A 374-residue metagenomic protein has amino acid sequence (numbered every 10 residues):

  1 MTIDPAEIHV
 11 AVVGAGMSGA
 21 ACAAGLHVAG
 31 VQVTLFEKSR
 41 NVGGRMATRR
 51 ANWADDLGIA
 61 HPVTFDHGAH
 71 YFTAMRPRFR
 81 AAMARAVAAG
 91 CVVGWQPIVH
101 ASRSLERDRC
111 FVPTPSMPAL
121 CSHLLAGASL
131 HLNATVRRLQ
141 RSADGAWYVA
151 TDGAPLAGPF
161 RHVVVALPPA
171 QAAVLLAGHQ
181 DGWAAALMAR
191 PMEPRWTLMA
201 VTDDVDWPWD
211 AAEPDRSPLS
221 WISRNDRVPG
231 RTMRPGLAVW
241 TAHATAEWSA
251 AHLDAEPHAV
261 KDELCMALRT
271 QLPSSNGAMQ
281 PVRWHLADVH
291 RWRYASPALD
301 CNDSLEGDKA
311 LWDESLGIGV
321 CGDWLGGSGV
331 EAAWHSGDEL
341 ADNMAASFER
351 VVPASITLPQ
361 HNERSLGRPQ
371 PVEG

Functional and structural regions predicted by a protein language model:
T2-S18: Beta1/beta-strand and adjacent pyrophosphate-binding region of the FAD-binding site in flavoprotein oxidoreductases
H27-L57: Glycine-rich FAD pyrophosphate-binding loop
G43, H61, L156-A212, V282: Central helical "cap/lid" subdomain
Y71-F79, Q96, A101-H123, D254-E263: Short beta-strand to alpha-helix junction loop
L132-W147: A conserved short coil-to-beta-strand element within the FAD-binding core of flavoproteins
M199-L253, A259, E263-P273: Active-site substrate-recognition segment that forms the wall of the catalytic cavity or substrate channel
R269-L316: Flavin (FAD/FMN) cofactor-binding core of flavoprotein oxidoreductases
L305-G374: C-terminal lid/capping helical subdomain adjacent to the catalytic/cofactor pocket in oxidative enzymes
